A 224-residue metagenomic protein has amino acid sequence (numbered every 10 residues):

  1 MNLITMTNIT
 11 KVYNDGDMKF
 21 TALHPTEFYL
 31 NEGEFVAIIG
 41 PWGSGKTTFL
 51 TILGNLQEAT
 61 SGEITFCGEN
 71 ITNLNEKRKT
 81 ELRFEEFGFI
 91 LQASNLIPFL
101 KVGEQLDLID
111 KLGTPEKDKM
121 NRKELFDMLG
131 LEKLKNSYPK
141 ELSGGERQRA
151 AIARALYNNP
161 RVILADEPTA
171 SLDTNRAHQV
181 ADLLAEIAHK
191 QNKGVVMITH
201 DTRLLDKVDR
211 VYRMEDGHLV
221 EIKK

Functional and structural regions predicted by a protein language model:
G54: Helix-to-loop junction immediately C-terminal to a conserved catalytic motif
G62-N70: Conserved ABC transporter NBD signature motif
I71-G88: ABC ATPase NBD coupling module
L100-D107: Short coil-to-helix segment of the ABC ATPase nucleotide-binding domain corresponding to the Q-loop/switch region
Y138-L142, E146-Q148: Conserved ABC ATPase signature
Y157-R161: A short, proline-enriched helix->beta-strand linker immediately N-terminal to the Walker B motif in ABC-type P-loop
I163-D166: Catalytic Walker B motif of ABC-type/P-loop ATPase nucleotide-binding domains
